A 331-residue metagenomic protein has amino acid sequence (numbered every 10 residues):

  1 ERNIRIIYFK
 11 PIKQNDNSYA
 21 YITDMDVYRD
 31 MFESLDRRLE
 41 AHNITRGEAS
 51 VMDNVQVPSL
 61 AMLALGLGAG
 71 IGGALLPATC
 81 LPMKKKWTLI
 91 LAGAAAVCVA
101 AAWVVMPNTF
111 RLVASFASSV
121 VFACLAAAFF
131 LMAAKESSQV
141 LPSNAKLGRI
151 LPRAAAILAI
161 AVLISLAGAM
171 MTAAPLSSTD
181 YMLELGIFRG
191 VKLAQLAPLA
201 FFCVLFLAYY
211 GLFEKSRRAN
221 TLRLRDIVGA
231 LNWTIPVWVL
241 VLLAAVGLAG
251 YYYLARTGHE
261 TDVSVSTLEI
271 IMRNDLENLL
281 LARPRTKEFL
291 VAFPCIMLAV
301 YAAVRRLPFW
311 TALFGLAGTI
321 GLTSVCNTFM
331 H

Functional and structural regions predicted by a protein language model:
E1-S59: Soluble extramembrane regions of membrane proteins in the secretory/endomembrane system
T23, V27, L65, E288: Catalytic cores of large soluble enzymes that bind and process phosphate-bearing ligands
P58-G68: N-terminal membrane-entry
L67-H331: Alpha-helical transmembrane segments of integral membrane proteins
